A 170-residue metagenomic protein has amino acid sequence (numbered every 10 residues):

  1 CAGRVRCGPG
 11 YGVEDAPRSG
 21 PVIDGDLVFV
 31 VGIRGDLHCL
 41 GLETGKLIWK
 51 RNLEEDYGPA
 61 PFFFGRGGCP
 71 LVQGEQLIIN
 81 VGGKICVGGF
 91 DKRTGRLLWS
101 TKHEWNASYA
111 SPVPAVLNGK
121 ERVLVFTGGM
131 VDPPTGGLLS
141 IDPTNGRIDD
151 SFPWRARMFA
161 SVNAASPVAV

Functional and structural regions predicted by a protein language model:
C1-V22, K50-V72, G82-K84, S100-E121 (+2 more regions): Extracytoplasmic beta-rich repeat domains
G25-D26, R34, T44, G74 (+4 more regions): Residue-level signal for tight coil/turn positions that link beta-strands
G41-G45, N52, D91-T94, D142-G146: Short loop/turn segments that connect beta-strands within beta-propeller blades
I78-I79, C86-F90, T94-L97: A sequence/structural signal of beta-propeller blade repeats
